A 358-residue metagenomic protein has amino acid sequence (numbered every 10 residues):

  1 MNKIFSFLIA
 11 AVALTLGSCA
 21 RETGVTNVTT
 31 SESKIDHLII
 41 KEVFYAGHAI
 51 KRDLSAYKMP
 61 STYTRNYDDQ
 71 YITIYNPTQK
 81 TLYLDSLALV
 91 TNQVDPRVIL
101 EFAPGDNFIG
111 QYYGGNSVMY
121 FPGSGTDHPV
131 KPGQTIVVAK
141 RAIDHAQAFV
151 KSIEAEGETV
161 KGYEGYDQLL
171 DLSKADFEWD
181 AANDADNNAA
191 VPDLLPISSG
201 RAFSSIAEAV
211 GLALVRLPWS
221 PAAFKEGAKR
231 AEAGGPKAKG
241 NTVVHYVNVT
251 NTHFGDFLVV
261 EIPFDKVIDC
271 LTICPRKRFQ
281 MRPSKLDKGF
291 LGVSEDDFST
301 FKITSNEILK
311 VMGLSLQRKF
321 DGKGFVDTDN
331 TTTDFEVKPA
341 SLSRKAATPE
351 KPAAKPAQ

Functional and structural regions predicted by a protein language model:
M1-T26: Bacterial Sec-dependent N-terminal signal peptides
C19-L82, L87-Q358: Intrinsically disordered, low-complexity linkers and terminal tails enriched in Ser/Thr/Pro/Gly with interspersed basic
